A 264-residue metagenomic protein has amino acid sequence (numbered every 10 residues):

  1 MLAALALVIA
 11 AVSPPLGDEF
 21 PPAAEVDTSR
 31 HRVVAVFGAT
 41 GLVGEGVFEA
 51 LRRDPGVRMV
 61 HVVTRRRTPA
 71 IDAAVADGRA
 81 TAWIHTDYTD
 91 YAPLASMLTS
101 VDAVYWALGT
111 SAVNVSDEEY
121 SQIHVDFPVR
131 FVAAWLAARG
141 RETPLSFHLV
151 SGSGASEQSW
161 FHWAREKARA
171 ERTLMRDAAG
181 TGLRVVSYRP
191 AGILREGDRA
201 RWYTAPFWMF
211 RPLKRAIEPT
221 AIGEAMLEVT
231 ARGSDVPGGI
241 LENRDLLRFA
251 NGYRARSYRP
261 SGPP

Functional and structural regions predicted by a protein language model:
M1-D27: N-terminal membrane-anchoring alpha-helices
F20-G56: N-terminal Rossmann NAD(P)H-binding glycine-rich loop of SDR-like oxidoreductase domains
V34, A76-R130: NAD(P)H-binding glycine-rich loop region in Rossmannoid oxidoreductase-like domains and their noncatalytic homologs
F37, G41, S121-V125, W160-R169 (+1 more regions): Short-chain dehydrogenase/reductase
T110, E118, D126-A168, V186: Conserved Rossmann-fold NAD(P)-dependent oxidoreductase catalytic core, especially the SDR/UDP-sugar
R172-D198: Conserved beta-loop-beta element that borders a ligand/cofactor-binding pocket
R211-L241: C-terminal helical subdomain
